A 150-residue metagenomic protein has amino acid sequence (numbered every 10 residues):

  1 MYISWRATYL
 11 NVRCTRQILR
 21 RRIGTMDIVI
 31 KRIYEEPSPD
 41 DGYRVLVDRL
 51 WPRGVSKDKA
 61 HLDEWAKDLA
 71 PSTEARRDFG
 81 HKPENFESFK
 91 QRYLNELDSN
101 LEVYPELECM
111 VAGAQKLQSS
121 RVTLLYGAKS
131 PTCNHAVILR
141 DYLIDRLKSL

Functional and structural regions predicted by a protein language model:
T8-T25: Short, Lys/Arg-enriched N-terminal segments with co-localized hydrophobic residues within the first ~10-30 amino acids
R21-L150: Residues lining hydrophobic/aromatic ligand-binding pockets adjacent to catalytic sites
